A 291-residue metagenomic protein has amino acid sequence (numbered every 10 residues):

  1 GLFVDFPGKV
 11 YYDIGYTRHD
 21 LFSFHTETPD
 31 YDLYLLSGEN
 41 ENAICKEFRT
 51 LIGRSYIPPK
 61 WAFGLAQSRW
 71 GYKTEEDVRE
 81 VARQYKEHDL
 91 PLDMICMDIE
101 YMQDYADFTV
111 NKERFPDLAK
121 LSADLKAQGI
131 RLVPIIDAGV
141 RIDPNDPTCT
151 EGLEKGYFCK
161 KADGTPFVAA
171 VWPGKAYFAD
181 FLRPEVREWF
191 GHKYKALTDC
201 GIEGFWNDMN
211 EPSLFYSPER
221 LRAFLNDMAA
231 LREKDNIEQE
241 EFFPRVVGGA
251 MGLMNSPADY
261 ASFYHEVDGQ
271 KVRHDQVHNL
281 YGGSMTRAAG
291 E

Functional and structural regions predicted by a protein language model:
G1-E291: Catalytic-domain carbohydrate-binding cleft regions of carbohydrate-active enzymes
